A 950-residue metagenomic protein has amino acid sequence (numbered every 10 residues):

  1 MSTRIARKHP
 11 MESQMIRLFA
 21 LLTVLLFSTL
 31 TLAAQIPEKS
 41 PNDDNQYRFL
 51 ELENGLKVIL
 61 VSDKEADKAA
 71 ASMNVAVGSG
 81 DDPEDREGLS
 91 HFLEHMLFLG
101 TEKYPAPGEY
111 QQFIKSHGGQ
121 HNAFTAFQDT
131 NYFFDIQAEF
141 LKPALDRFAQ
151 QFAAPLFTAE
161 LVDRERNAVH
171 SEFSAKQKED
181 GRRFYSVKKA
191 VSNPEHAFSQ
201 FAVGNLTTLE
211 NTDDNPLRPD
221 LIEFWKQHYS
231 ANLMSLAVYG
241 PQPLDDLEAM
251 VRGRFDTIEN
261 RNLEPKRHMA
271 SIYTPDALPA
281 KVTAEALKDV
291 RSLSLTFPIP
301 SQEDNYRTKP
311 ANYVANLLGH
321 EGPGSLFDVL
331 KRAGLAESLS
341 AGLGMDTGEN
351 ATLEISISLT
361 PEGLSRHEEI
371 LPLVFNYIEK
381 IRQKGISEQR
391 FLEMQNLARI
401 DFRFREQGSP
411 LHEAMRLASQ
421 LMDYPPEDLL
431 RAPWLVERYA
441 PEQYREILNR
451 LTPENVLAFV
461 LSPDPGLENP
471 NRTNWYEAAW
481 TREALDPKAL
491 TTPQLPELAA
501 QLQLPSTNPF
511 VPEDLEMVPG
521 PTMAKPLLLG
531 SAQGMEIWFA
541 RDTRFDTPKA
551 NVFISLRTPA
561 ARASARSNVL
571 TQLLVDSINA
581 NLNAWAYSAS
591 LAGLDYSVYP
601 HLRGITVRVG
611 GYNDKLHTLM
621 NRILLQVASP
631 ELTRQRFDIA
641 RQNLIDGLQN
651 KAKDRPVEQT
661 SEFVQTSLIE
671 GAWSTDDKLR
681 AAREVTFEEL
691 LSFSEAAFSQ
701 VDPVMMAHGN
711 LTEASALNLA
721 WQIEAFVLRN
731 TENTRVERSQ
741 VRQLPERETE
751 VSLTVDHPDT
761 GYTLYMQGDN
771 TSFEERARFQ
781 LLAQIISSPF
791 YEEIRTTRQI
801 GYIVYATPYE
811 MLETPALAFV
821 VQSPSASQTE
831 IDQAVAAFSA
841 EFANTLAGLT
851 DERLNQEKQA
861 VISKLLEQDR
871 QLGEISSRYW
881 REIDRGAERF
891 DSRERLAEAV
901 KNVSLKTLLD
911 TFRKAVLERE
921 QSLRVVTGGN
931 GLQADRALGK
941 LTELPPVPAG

Functional and structural regions predicted by a protein language model:
I5-A20: Bacterial N-terminal signal peptides that target proteins for export
F19-T29: Bacterial N-terminal signal peptides
T31-A34: Boundary at the C-terminal end of the N-terminal hydrophobic targeting segment
S40-S72: Mature N-terminal segment immediately following signal peptide/propeptide cleavage in secreted/periplasmic
I59-V61, A66-D82, G88-S90, P107-Q151 (+12 more regions): M16 family metallopeptidases and their MPP-like homologs
R166, G181, D220-G253, F687-I723: Non-catalytic, conformational "gating/processing" segments within enzyme and secreted inhibitor domains
R166-E172, D180-D220, W225-A231, Y239-V251 (+5 more regions): Hydrophobic, small-residue-rich alpha-helical packing segments that form membrane-like cores
S174, E264-S325, L411-D428, A432 (+5 more regions): His/Glu-based metal-binding/catalytic segments typifying zinc-dependent metallopeptidases
